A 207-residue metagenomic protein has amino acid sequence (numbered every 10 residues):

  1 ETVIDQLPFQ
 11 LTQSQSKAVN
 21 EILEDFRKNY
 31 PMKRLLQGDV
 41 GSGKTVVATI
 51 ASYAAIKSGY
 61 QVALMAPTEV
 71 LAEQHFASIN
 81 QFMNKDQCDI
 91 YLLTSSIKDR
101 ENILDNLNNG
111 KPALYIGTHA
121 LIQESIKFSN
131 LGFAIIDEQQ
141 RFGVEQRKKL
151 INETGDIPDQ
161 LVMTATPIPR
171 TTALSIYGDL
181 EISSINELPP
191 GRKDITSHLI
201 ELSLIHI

Functional and structural regions predicted by a protein language model:
E1-S42, V46-A63: Pre-Walker A segment
Y60-I79: Conserved Walker A/P-loop ATP-binding site and its immediately adjacent core in helicase/helicase-like ATPase domains
E69, S95-K98, R141, D194-S203: Flexible beta-alpha connector loops of hexameric P-loop NTPases
Y91-E101, T118-Q123: Conserved helicase motor
I97-Y115, F128-S129: Conserved motor-coupling elements within RecA-like helicase/translocase cores
I122, I126-V162: SF2 helicase catalytic motif II
I157-A173: Conserved helicase ATPase motor motifs in RecA-like P-loop NTPase domains
E181-I205: Conserved interdomain linker/interface between the two RecA-like ATPase lobes of SF2 helicase motors
